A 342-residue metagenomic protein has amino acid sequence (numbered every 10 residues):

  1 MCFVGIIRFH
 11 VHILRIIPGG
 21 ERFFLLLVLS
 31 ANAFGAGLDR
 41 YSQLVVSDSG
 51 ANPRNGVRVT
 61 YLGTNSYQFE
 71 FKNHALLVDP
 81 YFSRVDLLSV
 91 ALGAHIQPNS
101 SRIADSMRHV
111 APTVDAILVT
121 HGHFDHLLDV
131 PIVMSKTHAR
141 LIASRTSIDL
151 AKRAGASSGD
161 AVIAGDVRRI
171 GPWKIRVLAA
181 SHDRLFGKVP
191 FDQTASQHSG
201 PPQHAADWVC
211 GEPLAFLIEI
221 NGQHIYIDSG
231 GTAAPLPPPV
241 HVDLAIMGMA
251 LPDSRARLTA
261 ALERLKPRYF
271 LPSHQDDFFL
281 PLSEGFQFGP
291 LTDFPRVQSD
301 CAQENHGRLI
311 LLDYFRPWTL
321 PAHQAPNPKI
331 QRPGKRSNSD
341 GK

Functional and structural regions predicted by a protein language model:
R8, I13-P18, A325-K342: Short, basic, low-complexity termini and linkers enriched in Ser/Thr/Gly/Pro that act as targeting/leader peptides
G20-N32: Bacterial N-terminal signal peptides
V45-G50, N73-V119, H123, P131-I132 (+2 more regions): Pre-active-site segment of Zn-dependent metallo-hydrolases
N52-V57, F71-L76, V167-R176, E219-I225: Beta-strand-turn-beta hairpins that frame and shape the catalytic cleft of phosphate-ester-processing enzymes
V78-D79, V114-G122, I142-S144, Y226-G230 (+3 more regions): Active-site neighborhood of phospho(di)ester-bond hydrolases with catalytic His/Asp-centered motifs
L87, D105-R168, W173-K188: Active-site HxH/HxHxD metal-binding segment of metal-dependent hydrolases
R140, K152-V167, E263, R268-I330: Binuclear metal-ion centers of metallo-dependent hydrolases, dominated by the metallo-beta-lactamase
H198-R264: Active-site-proximal loop/helix segments of hydrolase catalytic cores
